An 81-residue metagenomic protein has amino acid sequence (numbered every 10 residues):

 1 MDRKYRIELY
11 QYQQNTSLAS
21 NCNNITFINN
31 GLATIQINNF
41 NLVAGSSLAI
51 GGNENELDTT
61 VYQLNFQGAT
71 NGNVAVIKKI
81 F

Functional and structural regions predicted by a protein language model:
M1-K4: Extracellular receptor-binding modules and their adjoining Ser/Thr/Gly/Asp/Asn-rich linkers
R6-N21, L48: Surface-exposed ligand/attachment interfaces on beta-rich extracellular proteins
Y10-Y12, F40-N53: Tight coil/turn sites that cap or link beta-strands
N24, V61-Q63: Short, conserved beta-strand segments of beta-strand-rich sandwich/propeller modules, principally
T26-L32, F66-G68: Asparagine-centered strand-capping/turn motif at beta-strand->loop junctions
G31-N41: A short, structured beta-strand/loop element
I35-I37, T70-I80: Edge beta-strands of jelly-roll/beta-sandwich modules across compartments, strongly enriched in secreted/luminal
N53-V61: Surface-exposed, short loops/turns at beta-strand junctions within beta-sandwich domains
